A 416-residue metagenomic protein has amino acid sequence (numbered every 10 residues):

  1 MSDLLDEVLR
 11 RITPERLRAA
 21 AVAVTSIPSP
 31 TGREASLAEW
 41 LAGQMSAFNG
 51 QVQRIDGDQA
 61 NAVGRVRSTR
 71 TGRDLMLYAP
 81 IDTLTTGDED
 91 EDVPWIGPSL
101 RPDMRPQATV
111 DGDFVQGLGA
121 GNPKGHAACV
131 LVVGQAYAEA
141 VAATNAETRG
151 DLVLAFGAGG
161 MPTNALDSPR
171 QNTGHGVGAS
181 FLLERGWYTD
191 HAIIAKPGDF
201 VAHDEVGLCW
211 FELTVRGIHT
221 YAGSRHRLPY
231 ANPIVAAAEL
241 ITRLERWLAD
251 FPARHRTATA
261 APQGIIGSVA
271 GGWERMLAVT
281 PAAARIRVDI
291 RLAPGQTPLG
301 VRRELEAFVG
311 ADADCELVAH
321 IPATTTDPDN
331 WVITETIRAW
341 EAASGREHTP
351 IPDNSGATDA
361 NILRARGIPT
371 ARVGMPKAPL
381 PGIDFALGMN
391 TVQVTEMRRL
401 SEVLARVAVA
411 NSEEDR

Functional and structural regions predicted by a protein language model:
M1-E15, R33, T85, E212 (+1 more regions): Metal-dependent amide/peptide-bond hydrolase catalytic core, centered on the "pita-bread" metallohydrolase fold
S2-A120, A142-T148: Acidic/His- and Gly-rich active-site-bordering loop/insert found across diverse amide/peptide-bond hydrolases
V22, A42, A128-L131, Q135 (+4 more regions): Predominant activation on well-ordered alpha-helical scaffold segments within soluble catalytic domains
G57, M76, D204-G207, V279-P281: Short glycine/proline-enriched turns and hinge-like loops at secondary-structure junctions
A62, P162-N164, L380: Generic structural signal for helix capping and beta-alpha/helix-loop junctions
D74-M76, V115, D190-I194, E212 (+1 more regions): Short glycine-aspartate micro-motif
Y78-P80, A155-G157, I193-K196, T214-R216 (+1 more regions): Short beta-strand segments
F114, P123-L208: Acidic/histidine-rich catalytic neighborhood of metal-dependent amide-processing enzymes
